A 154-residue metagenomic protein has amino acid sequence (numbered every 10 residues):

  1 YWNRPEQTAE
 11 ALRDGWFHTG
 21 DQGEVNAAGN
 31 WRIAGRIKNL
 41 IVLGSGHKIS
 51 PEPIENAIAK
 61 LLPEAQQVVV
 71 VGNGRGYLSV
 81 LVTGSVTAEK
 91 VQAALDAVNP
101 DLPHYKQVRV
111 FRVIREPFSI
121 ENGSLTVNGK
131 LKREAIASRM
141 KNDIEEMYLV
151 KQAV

Functional and structural regions predicted by a protein language model:
N3, E10, Q22-N122: AMP-binding/adenylate-forming catalytic core of the ANL superfamily
G15: A structured beta-alpha segment of the ubiquitous adenosine-cofactor-binding alpha/beta core
I114-M140: Flexible lysine-rich "adenylation lid" loop at the C-terminal edge of ANL adenylation domains
R139-V154: Acidic/polar alpha-helix N-cap and adjacent early helical turns within long charge-rich amphipathic helices/linkers
